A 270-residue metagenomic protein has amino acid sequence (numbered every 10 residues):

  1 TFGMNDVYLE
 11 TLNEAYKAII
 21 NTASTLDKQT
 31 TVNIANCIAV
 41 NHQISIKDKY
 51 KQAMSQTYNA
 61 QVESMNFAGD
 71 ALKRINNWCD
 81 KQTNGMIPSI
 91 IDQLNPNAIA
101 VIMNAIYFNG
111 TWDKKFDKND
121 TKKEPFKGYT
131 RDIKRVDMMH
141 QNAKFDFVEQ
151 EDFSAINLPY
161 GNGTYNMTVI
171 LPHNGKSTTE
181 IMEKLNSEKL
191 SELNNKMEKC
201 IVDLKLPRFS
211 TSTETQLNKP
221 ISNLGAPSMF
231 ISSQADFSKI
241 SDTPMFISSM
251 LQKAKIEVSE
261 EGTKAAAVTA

Functional and structural regions predicted by a protein language model:
F2, D6-G175, E180, N195-A270: Non-catalytic, conformational "gating/processing" segments within enzyme and secreted inhibitor domains
L190-S191: Extracellular glycan-recognition regions
